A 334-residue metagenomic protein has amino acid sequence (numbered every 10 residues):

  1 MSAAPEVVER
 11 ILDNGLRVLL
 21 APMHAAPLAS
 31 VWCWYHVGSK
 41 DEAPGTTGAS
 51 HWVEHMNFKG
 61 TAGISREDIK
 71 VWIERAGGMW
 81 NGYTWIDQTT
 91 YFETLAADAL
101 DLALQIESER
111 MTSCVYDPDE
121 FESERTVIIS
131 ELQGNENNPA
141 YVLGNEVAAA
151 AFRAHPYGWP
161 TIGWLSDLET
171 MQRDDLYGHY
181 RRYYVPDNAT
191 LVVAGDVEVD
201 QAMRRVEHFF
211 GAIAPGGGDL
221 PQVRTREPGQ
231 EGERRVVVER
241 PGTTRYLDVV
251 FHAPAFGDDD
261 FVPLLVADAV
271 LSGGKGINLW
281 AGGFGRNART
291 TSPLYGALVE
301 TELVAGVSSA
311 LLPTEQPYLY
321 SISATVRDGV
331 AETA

Functional and structural regions predicted by a protein language model:
M1-D41, G63-A99, G134-N188, A212-D258 (+2 more regions): Non-catalytic beta-strand/loop surface segments
G48-T61: Active-site SXXK
D101-L102, V199-M203, D259, V330-A334: Short, conserved charged micro-motifs
Q105-E109, R204-F209, A334: Short amphipathic alpha-helices in soluble, non-transmembrane regions that often serve as interface/regulatory elements
S108-P118, F209-G217: A common structural junction motif
D196: Carbohydrate-associated surface elements
